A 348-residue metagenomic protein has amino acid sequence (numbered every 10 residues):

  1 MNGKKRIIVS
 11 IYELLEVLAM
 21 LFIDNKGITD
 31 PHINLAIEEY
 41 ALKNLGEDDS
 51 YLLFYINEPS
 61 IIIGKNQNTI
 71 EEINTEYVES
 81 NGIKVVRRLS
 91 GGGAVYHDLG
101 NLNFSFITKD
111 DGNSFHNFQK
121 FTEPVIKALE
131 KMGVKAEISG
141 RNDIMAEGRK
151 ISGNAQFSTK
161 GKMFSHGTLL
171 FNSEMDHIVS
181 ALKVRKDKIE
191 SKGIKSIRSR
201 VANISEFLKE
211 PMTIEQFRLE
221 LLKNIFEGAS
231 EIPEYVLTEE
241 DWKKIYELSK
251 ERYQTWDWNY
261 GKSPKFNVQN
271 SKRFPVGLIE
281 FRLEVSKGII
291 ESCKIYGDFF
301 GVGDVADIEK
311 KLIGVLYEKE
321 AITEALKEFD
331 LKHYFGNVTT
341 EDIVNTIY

Functional and structural regions predicted by a protein language model:
R6-A19: Short, Lys/Arg-enriched N-terminal segments with co-localized hydrophobic residues within the first ~10-30 amino acids
E16-H116: N-terminal lobe of the biotin/lipoate ligase/transferase fold
Y40, V125, S152, K160-Y260 (+1 more regions): Long, positively charged amphipathic alpha-helical accessory segments at protein N-termini or as interdomain linkers
N101-N142: Contiguous, small/hydrophobic- and glycine-enriched helical/loop subdomains that border and often "cap" functional
G133-E147, P233-D241: Short, surface-exposed recognition loops or helix-turn segments adjacent to catalytic cores
A155-Q156, L169, K272, I279-G297: Short beta-strand elements
W242-S286: Structured beta-strand/loop patches that form or line metal/cofactor-binding pockets in enzymes
